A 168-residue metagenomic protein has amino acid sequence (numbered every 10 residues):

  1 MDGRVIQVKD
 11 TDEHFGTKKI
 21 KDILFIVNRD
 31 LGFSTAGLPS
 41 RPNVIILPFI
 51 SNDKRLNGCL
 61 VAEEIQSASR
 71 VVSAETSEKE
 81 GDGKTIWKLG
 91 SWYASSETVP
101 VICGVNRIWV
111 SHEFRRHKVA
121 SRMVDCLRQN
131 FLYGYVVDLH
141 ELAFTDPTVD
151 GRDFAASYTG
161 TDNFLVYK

Functional and structural regions predicted by a protein language model:
M1-H112, C126-R152, A156-K168: Non-catalytic substrate-recognition and accessory regions of acyl/acetyltransferase enzymes
R115-V124: Glycine-rich acyl-CoA binding loop
